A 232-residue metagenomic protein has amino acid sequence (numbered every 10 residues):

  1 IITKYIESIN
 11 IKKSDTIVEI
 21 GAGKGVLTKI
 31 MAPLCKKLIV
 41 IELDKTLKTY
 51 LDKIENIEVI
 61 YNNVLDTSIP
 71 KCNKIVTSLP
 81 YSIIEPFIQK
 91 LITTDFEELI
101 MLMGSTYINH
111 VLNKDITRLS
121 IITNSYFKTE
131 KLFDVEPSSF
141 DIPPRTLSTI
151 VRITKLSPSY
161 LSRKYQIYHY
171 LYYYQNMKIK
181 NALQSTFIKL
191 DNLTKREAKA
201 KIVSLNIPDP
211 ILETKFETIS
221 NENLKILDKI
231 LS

Functional and structural regions predicted by a protein language model:
I1-Y170, I226: Catalytic cores of RNA-modifying enzymes
T146-I230: An accessory alpha-helical subdomain
